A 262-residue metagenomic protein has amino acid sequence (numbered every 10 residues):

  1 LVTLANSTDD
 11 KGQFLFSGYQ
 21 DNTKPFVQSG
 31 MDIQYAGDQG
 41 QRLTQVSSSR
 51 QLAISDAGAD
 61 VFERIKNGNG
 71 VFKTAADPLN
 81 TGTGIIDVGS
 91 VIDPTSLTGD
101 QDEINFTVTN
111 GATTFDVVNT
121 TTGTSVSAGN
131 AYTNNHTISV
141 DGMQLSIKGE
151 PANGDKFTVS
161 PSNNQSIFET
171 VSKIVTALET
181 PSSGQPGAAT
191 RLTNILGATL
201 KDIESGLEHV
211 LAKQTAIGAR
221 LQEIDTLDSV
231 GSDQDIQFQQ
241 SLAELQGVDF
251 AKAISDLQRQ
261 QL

Functional and structural regions predicted by a protein language model:
V2-G30, L52, S172-L262: Amphipathic alpha-helical polymerization modules
K24-A188: Cysteine-poor, low-complexity segments in flexible/peripheral regions
